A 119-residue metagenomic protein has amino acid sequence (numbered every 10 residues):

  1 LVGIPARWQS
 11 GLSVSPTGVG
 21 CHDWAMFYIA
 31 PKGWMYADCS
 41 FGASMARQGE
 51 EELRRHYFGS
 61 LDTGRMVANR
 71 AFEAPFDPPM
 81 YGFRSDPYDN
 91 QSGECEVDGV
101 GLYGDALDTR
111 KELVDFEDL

Functional and structural regions predicted by a protein language model:
L1-P79: Hydrophobic/aromatic-rich core segments of domains that either
P31-M35, G59-L119: N-terminal accessory/pre-domain segments preceding catalytic cores
